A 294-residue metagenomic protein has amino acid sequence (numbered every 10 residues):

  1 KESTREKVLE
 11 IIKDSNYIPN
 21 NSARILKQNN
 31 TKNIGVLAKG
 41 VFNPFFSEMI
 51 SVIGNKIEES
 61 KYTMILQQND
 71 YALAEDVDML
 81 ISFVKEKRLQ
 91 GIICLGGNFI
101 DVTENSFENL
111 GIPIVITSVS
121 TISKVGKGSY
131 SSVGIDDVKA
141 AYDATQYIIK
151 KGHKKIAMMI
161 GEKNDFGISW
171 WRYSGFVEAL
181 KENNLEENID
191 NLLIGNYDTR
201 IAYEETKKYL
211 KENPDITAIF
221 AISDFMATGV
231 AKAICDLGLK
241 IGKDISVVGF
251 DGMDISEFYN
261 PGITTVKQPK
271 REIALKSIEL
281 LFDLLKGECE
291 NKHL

Functional and structural regions predicted by a protein language model:
K1-K32, F45: N-terminal helix-turn-helix DNA-binding module of bacterial transcription factors
I18, E58-T63, P113, K154 (+2 more regions): Residue-level detector of anion-binding/catalytic polar loops
N29-Q146, K211, D215: Alpha-helical recognition/docking segments in bacterial nutrient-uptake and carbohydrate-utilization systems
K39-E48, L66-E75, S132-D143, M159-E205 (+3 more regions): Hinge/beta->alpha junction and helix N-cap segments in small-molecule ligand-binding domains
R88-L95, A157-I160, L192, N213-S223 (+1 more regions): Periplasmic-binding protein-like
T145-I156: Glycine-rich phosphate/diphosphate-binding loops that line cofactor/substrate pockets in enzymes
E205-L294: Flexible loop/turn connectors
